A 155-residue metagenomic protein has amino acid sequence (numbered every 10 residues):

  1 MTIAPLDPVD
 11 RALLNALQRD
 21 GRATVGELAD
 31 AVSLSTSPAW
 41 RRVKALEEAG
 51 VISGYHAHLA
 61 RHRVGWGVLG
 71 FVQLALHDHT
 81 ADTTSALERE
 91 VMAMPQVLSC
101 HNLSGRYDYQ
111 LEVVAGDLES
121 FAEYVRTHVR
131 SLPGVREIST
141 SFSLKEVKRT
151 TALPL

Functional and structural regions predicted by a protein language model:
M1-L155: A compositional/biophysical signature of low hydrophobicity enriched in polar/charged and small residues
